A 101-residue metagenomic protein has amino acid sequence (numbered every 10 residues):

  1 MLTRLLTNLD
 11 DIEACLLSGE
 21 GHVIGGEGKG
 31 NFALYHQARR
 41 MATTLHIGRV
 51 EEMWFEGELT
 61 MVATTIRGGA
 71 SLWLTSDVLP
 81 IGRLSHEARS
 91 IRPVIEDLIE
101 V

Functional and structural regions predicted by a protein language model:
M1-V101: Non-catalytic interaction/Regulatory regions outside core domains
